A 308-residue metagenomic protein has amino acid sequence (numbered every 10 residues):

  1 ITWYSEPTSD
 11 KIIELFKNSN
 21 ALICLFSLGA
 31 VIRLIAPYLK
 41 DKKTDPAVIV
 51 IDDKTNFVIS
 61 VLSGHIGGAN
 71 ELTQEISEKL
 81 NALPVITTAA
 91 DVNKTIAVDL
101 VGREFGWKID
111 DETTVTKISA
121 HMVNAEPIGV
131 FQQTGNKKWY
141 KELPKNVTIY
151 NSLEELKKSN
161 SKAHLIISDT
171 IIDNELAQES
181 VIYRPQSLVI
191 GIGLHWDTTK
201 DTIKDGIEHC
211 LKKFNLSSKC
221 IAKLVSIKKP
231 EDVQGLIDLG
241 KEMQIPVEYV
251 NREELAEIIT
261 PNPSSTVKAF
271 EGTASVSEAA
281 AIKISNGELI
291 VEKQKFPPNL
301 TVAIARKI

Functional and structural regions predicted by a protein language model:
I1-K11, L15-A21, L25-N70, E75-E112 (+2 more regions): Conserved mixed alpha/beta catalytic, RNA-binding, or beta-rich assembly cores of soluble enzyme, regulatory
V85, T148-Y150, P246-V250, I290: General small-molecule cofactor/ligand-binding pocket signal
I237-L239: Short, surface-exposed beta-strand/strand-loop-strand elements in extracellular ectodomains
E242-M243: Terminal amphipathic helices with adjacent charged low-complexity linkers/tails
Y249-I308: A cross-taxonomic marker for long C-terminal extensions/tails that follow the last structured domain
